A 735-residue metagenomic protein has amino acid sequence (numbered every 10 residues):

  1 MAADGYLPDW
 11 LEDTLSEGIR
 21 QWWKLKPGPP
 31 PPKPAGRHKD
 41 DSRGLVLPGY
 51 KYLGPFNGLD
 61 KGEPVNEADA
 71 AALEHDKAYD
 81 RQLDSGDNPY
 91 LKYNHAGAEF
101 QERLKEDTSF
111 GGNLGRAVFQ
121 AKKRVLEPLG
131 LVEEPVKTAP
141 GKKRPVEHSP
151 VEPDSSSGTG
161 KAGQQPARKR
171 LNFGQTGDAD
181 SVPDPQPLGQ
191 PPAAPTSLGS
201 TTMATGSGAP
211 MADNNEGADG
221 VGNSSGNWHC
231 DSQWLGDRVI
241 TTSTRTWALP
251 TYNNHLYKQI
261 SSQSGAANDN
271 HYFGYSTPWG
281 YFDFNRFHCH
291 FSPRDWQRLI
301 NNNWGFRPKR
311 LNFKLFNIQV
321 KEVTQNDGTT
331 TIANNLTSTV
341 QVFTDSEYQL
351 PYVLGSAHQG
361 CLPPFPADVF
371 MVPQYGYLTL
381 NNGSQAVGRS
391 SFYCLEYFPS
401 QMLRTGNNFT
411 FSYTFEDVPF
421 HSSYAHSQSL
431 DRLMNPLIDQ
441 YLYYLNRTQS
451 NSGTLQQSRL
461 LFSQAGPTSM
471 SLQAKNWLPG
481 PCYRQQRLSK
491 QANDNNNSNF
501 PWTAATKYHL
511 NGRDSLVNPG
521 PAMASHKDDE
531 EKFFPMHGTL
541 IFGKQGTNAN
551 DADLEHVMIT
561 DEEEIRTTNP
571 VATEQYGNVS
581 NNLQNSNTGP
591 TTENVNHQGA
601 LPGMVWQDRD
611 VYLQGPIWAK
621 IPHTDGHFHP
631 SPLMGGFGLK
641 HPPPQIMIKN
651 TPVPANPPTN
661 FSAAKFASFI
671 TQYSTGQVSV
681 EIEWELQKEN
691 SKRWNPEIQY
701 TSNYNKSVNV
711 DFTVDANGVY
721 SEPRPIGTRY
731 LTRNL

Functional and structural regions predicted by a protein language model:
A2-D154, R170, G177-D178: Extended terminal accessory/targeting regions
A139-L735: Capsid-like jelly-roll
